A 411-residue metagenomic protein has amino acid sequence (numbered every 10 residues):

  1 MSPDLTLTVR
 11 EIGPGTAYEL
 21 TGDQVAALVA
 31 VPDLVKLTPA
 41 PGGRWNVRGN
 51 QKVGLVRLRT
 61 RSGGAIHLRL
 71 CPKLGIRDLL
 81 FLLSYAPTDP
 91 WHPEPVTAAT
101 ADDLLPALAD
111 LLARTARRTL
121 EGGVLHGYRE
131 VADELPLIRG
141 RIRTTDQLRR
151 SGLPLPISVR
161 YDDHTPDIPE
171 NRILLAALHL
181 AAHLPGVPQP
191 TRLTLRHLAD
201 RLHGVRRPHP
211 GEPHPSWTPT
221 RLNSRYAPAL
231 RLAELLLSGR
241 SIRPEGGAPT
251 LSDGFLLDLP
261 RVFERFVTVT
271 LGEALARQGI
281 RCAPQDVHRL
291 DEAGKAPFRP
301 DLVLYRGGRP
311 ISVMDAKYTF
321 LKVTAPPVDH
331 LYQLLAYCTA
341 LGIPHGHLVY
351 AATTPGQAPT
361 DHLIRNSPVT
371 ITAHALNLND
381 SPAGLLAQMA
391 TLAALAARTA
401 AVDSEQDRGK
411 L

Functional and structural regions predicted by a protein language model:
M1-A27, T250-L411: Catalytic core segments in nucleotide and nucleic-acid processing enzymes
M1-G246, D253: Residue(s) in the substrate-gating loop at a strand-loop-helix junction that position the organic substrate next
